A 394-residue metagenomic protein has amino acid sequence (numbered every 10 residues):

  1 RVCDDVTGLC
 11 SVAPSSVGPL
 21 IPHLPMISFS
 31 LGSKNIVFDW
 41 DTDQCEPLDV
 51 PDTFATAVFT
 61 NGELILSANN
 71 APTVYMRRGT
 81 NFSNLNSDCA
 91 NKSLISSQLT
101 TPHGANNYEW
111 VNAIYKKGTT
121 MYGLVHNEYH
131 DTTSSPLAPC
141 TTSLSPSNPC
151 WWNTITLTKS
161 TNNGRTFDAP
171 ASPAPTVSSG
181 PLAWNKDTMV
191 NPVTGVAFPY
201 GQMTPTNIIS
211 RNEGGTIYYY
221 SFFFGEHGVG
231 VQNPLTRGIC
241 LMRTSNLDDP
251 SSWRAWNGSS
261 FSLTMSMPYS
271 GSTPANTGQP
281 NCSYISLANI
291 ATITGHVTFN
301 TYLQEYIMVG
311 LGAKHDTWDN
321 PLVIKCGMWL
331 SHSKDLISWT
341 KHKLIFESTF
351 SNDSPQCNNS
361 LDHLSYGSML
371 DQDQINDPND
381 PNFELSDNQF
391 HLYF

Functional and structural regions predicted by a protein language model:
R1-A13: Cysteine-rich modules of extracellular adhesion/ECM and protease-associated proteins
V2, P205, S221-F222: Intrinsically disordered, low-complexity peptide-like regions
S11-N107, Y115-V196, N212-Y218, F222-N289 (+4 more regions): Beta-rich carbohydrate-recognition and catalytic domains
P51-T53, Y108-W110, N153, Q202-P205 (+2 more regions): Beta-rich catalytic cores
T56-A57, I114, T206-I208, G295-V297 (+1 more regions): Hydrophobic core register within WD40 beta-propeller blades
A197-Y200, I208: Flexible gly/pro/ser-rich segments immediately N-terminal to CXXCH heme-c attachment motifs in exported/periplasmic
Y200, N358-L361: Short glycine-biased active-site loop of nucleotidyltransferases that positions the nucleotide triphosphate and helps
S365-Q374: C-terminal structured interaction module
